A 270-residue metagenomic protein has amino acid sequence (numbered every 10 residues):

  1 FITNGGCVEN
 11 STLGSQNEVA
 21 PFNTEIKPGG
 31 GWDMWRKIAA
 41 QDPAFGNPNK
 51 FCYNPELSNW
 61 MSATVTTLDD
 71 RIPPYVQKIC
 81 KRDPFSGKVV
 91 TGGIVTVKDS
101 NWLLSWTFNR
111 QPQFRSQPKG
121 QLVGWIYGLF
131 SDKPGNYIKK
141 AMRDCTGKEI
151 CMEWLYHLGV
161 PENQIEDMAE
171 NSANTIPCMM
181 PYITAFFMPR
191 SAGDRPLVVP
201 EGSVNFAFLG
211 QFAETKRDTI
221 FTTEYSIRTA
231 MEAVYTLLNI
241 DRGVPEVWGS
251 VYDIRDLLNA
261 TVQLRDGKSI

Functional and structural regions predicted by a protein language model:
I2, E9-Y252: C-terminal segments that line or cap access tunnels to active or ligand-binding sites in enzymes and enzyme-associated
D253-I270: Acidic, Ser/Thr-rich low-complexity intrinsically disordered segments
